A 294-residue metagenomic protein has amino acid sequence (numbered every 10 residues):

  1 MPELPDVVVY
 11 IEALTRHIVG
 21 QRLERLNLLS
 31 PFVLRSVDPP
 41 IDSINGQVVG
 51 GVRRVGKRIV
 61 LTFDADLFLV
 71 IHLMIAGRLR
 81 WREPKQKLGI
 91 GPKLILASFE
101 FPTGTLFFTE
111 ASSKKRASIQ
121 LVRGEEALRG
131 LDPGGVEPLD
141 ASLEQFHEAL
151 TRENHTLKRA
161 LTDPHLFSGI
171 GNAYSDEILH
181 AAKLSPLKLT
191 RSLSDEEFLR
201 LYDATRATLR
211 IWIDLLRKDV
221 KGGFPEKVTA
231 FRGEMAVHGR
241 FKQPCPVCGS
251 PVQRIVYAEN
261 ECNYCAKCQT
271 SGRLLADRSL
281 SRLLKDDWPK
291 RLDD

Functional and structural regions predicted by a protein language model:
M1-G130, K267-L275, S279-D294: Acidic, proline/glycine-enriched N-terminal capping motif
P5, F68, A117, G134 (+2 more regions): Residue-level marker of intrinsically disordered, low-complexity segments enriched for small/polar residues
R22-P40, R53, R58, L79 (+2 more regions): Basic, nucleic-acid-binding surfaces and adjacent catalytic neighborhoods in DNA/RNA-processing proteins
F63, L69-L184, L189-S192, E196 (+1 more regions): Phosphate/anion-contacting hairpin/loop surfaces
